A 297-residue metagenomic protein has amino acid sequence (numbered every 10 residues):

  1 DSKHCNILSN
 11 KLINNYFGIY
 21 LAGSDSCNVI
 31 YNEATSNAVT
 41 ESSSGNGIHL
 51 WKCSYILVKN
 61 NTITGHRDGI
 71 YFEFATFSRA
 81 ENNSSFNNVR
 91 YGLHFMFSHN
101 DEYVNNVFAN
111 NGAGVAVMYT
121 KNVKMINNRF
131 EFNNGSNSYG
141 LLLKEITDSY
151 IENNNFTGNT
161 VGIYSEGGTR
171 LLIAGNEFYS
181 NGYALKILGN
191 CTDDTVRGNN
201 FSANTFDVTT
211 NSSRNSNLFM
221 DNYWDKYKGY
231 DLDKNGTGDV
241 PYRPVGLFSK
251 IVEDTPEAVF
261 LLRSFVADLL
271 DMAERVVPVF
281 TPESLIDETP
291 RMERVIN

Functional and structural regions predicted by a protein language model:
D1, I13-L21, E41-W51, G65-Y71 (+5 more regions): Extracellular beta-strand/beta-solenoid scaffold signature
S2-K3, I7, I19, G23-S24 (+19 more regions): Parallel beta-helix/beta-solenoid
L8, Y31, N46-W51, Y55-T62 (+1 more regions): Extended, small-residue-rich solenoid/repeat segments and analogous flexible loops that form exposed scaffolds
L12, A22, A34, S54 (+2 more regions): Sequence signature of WD/YWTD-type beta-propeller architectures
L143-N211: Ankyrin-repeat and related helical/solenoid repeat scaffolds used for protein-protein interactions
N190-N297: Acidic, glycine- and Ser/Thr-rich low-complexity intrinsically disordered tracts in extracellular/secreted proteins
